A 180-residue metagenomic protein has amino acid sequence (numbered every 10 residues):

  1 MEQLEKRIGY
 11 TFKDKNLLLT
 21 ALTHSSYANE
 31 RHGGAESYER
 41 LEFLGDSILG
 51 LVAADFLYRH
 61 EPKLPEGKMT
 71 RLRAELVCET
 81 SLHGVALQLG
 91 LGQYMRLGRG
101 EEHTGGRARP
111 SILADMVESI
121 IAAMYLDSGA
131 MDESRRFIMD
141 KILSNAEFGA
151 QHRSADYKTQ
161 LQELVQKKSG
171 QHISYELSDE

Functional and structural regions predicted by a protein language model:
M1-E180: Double-stranded RNA-binding/processing signature
